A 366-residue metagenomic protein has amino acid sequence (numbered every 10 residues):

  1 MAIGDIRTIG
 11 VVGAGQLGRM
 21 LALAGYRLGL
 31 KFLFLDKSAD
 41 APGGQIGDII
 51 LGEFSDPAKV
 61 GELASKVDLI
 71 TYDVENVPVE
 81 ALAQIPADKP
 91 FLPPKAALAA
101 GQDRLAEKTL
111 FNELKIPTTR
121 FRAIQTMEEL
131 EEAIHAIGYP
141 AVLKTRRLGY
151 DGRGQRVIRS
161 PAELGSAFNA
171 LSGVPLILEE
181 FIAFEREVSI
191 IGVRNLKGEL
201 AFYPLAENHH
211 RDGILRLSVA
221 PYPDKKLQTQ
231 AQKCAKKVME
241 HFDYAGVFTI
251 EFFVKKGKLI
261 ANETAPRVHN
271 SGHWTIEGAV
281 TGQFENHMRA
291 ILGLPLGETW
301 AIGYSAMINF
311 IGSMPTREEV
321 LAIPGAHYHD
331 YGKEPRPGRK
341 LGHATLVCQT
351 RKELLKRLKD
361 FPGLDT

Functional and structural regions predicted by a protein language model:
M1-T109, E128: ATP-binding N-terminal substructure of ATP-dependent carboxylate-amine bond-forming enzymes
D5-I6, R289-T366: Peripheral (often C-terminal) accessory segments that flank ATP-dependent C-N-forming ligase machineries
R7, T119, R153, R186-V188 (+6 more regions): Change "...and in nucleic-acid phosphodiester-cleaving endonucleases..." to "...and in nucleic-acid processing enzymes
A100-S189, V193-V238, A322, C348: Active-site nucleotide/adenylate-binding loops and adjacent lid/helix of ATP-dependent enzymes
R120, P140-V142, V174-E179, F248-T249 (+2 more regions): A short linear hydrophobic-aromatic micro-motif
G192-L196, F252-K256, G332: Short, low-complexity Ser/Thr-rich regulatory SLiMs
T229-I250, K255-K256, A265-S313: Active-site "cap" helix and flanking loop/linker of ATP-utilizing ligase/carboxylase catalytic domains
